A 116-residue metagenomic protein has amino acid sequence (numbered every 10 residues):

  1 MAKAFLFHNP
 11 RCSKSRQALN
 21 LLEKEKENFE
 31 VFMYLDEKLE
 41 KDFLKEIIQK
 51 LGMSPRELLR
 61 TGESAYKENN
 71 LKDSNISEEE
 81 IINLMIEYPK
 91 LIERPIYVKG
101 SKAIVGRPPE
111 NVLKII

Functional and structural regions predicted by a protein language model:
M1-L21, F29-F32: Local sequence-structure signature of Cys/Sec-based thiol-disulfide redox active-site neighborhoods
L22, I115-I116: Alpha-helix C-terminal capping segments
K26: Short glycine-rich hinge loops at helix-strand junctions in the catalytic core of two-component histidine kinases
D36-I115: Thiol/selenol-based redox catalytic cores and closely related redox-interacting motifs
